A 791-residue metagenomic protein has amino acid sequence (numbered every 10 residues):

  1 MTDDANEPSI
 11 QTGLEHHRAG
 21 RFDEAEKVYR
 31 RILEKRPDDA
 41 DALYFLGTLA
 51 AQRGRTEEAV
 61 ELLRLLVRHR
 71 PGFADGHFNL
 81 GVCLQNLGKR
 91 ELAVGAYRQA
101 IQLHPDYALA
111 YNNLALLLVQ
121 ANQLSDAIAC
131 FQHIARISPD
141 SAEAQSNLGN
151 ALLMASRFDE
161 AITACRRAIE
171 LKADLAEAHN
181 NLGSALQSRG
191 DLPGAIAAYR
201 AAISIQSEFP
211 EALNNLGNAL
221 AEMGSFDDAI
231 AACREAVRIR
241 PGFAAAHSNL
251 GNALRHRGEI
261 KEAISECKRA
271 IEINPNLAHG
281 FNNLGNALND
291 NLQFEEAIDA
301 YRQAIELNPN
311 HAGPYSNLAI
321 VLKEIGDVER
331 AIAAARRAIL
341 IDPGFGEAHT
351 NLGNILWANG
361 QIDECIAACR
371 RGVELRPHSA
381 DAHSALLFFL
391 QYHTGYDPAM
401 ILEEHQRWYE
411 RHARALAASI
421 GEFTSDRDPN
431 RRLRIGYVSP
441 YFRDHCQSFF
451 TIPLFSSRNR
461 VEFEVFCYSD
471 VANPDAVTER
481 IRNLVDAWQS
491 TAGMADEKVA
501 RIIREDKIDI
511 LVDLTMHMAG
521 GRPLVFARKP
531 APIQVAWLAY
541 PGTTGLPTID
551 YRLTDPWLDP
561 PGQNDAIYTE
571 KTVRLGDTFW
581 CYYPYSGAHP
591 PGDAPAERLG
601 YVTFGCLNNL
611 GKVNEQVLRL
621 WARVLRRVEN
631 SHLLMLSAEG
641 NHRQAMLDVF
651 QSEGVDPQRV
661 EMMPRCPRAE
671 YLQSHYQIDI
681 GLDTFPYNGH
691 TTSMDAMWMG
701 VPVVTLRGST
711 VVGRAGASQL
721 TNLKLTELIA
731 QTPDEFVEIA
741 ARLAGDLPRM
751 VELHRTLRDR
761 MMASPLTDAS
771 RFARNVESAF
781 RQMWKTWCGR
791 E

Functional and structural regions predicted by a protein language model:
M1-Y601, R619, L647-V655, P667-I680 (+5 more regions): Alpha-helical solenoid repeat scaffolds of the TPR/TPR-like class and their adjacent stem/linker regions that mediate
V438, L607-N608, L636, M663: Short hydrophobic "strand-cap" motifs at the C-terminus of beta-strands
E462-E464, A622-Q651: A conserved nucleotide-sugar
L599, G605-Q616: Substrate-binding clefts and catalytic carboxylate motifs of secreted carbohydrate-active enzymes
N609-L610, R707-S709: Short coil/turn segments
V660: Residues lining hydrophobic/aromatic ligand-binding pockets adjacent to catalytic sites
L682, A696: Donor-sugar nucleotide-binding helix/loop cap in glycosyltransferases
T684-P686: A short structural motif in glycosyltransferase catalytic domains
